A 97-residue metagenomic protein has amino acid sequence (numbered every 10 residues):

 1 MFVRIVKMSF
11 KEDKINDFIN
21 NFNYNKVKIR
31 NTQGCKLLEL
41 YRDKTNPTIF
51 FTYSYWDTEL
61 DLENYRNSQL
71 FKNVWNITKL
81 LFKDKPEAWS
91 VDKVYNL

Functional and structural regions predicted by a protein language model:
M1-F2, L97: Absolute protein N-terminus
F2-S9, E39-R66: Short, well-ordered beta-strand segments in beta-rich or mixed alpha/beta enzyme and ligand-binding folds
F10-E12, T58, D92-Y95: Non-catalytic surface loops within mature trypsin-like serine protease
K14-L37, L70-W75: Short amphipathic alpha-helical segments
R30, D57, K83: Short conserved AdoMet
N31, N64-N67, L80: Secondary-structure boundary motif
E39-N46, N76-L97: Glycine-rich beta-strand-turn "strand-cap" elements at beta-sheet edges
